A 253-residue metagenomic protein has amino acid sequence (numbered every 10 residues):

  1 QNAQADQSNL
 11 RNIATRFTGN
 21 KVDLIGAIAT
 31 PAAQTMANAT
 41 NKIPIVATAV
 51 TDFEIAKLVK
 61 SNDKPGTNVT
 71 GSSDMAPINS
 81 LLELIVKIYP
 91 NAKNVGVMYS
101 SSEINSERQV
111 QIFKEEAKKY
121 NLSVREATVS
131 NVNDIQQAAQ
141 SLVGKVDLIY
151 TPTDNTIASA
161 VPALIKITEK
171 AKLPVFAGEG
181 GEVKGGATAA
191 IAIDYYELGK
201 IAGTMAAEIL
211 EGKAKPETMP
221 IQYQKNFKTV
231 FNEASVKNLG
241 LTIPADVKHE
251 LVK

Functional and structural regions predicted by a protein language model:
Q1-K253: Short hydrophobic alpha-helices and adjacent helix-cap/hinge residues
